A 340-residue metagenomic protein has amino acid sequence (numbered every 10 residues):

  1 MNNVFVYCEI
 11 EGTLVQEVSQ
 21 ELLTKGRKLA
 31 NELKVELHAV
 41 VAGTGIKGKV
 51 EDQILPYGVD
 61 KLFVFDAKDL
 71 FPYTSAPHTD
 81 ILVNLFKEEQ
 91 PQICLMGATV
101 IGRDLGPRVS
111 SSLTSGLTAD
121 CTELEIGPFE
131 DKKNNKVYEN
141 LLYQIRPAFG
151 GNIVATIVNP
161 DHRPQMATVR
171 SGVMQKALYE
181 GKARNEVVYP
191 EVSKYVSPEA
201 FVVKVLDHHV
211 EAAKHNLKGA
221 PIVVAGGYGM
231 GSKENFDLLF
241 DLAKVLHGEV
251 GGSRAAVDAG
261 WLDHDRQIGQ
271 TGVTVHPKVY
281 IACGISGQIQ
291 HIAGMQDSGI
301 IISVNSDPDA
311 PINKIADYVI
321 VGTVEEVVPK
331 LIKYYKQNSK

Functional and structural regions predicted by a protein language model:
M1-K340: N-terminal glycine-rich FAD/FM-binding segment characteristic of electron-transfer flavoproteins
